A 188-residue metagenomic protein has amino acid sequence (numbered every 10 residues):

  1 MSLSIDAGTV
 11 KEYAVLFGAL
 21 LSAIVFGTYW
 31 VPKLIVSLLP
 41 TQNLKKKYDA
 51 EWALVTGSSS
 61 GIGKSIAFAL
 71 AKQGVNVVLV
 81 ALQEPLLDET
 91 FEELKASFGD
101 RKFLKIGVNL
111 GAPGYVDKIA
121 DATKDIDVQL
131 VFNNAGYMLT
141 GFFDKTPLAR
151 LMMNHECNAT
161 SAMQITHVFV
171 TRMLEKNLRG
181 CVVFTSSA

Functional and structural regions predicted by a protein language model:
W52, S59-S60: Conserved glycine-rich cofactor-binding loop
Q73-E89: Conserved glycine-rich Rossmann-like NAD(P)H-binding loop of the short-chain dehydrogenase/reductase
A96-P113: Rossmann-fold cofactor-recognition segment
F132, Q164-F169: Hydrophobic positions on the long internal alpha-helix of Rossmann-like NAD(P)-dependent oxidoreductase domains
N134-T140: Conserved NAD(P)H cofactor-binding loop of Rossmann-fold oxidoreductase domains
F142-F143, P147-N154: Substrate-binding pocket helix/loop in short-chain dehydrogenase/reductase
S187: Residue(s) in the substrate-gating loop at a strand-loop-helix junction that position the organic substrate next
